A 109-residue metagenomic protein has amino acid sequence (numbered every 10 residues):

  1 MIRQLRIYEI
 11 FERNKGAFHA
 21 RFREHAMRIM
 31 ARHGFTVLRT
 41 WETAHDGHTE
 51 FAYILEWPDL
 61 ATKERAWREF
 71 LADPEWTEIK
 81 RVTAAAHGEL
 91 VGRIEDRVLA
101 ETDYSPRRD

Functional and structural regions predicted by a protein language model:
M1-H19, I29-R32, T36-V37, D103-R108: Surface-exposed interaction/gating patches
M1-Y8, H45, L71-P74, A85-D109: Intrinsic disorder/low-complexity detector
R3-E9, H19, E42, G47-E64: Accessory recognition modules or surfaces
A17-L38, P58-R97: An amphipathic, aromatic/His-enriched active-site/gating alpha helix that lines ligand/cofactor pockets
A31, E42, E50-A52, D96-L99: Terminal, compositionally biased segments used for targeting/anchoring and flexible tails
